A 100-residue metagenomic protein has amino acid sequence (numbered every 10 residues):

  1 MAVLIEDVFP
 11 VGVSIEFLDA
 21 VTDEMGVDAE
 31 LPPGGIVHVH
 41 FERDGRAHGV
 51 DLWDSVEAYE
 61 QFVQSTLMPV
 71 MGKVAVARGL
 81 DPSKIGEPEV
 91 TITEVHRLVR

Functional and structural regions predicted by a protein language model:
M1-P69, V76-R100: Short S/T/G/P-rich N-terminal loop/turn motif that feeds into the first structured element of a domain
